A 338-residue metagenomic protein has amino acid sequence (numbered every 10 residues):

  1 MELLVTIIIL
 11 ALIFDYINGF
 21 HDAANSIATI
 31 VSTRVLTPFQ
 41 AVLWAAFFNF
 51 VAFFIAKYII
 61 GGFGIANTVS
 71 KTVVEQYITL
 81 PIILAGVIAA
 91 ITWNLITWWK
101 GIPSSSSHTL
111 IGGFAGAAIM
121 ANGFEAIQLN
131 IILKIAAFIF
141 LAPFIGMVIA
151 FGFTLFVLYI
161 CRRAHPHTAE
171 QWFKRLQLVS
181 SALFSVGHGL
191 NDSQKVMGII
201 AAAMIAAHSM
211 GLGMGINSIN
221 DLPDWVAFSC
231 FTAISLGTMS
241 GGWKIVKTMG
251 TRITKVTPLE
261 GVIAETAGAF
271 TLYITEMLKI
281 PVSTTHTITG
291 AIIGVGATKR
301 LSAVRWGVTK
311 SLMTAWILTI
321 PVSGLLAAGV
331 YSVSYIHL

Functional and structural regions predicted by a protein language model:
M1-L338: Multi-pass alpha-helical transmembrane bundle typical of ion/small-solute transporters and intramembrane aspartyl
